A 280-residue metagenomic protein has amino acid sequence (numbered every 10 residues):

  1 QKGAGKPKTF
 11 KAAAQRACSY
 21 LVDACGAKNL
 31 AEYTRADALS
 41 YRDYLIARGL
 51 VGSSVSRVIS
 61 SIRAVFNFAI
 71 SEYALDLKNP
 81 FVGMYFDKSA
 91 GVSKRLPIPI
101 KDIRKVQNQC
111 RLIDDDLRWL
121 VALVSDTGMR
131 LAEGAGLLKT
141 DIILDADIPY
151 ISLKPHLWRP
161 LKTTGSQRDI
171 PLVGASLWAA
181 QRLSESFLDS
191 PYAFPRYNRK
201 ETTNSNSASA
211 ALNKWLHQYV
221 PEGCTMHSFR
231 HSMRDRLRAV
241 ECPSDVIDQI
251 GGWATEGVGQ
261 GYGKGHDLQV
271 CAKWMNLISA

Functional and structural regions predicted by a protein language model:
Q1-A17: Short, aromatic/basic-rich helix-turn unit that serves as a nucleic-acid recognition element
A17-Y20, K28-A36, A47-V82, R130-A132: N-terminal DNA-binding recognition helix of tyrosine site-specific recombinases/integrases
A31-E32, L75-K78, S89-Q107, P160-V173 (+1 more regions): DNA breakage-rejoining catalytic core of tyrosine-based enzymes
G52, S56-V58, V82-L137, G165-S166 (+1 more regions): Basic, Lys/Arg- and aromatic-enriched nucleic-acid-binding interface segment
G136-A179, G257: Conserved tyrosine-mediated DNA breakage-rejoining catalytic core shared by Y-recombinases
I142-I148, E222-G223, C242-G263: Short, polar N-cap/turn motifs at the start of nucleic acid-interacting alpha helices
H156-L157, V173-E222: Active-site/catalytic core of tyrosine-dependent DNA strand-transfer enzymes
L157, R199-K200, G251-A280: Catalytic-site neighborhood detector that most strongly recognizes the C-terminal catalytic loop/helix of tyrosine
